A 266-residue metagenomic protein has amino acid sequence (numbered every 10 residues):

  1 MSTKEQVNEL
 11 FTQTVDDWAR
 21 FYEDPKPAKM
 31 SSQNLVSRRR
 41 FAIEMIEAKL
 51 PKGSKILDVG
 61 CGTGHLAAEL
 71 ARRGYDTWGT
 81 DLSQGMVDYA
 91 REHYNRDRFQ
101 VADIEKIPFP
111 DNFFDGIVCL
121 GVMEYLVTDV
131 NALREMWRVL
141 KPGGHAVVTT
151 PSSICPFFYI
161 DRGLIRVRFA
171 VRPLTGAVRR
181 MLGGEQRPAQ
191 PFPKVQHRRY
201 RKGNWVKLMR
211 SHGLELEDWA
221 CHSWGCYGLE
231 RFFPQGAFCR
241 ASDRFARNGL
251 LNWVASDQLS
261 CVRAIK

Functional and structural regions predicted by a protein language model:
M1-L50: Conserved class I S-adenosyl-L-methionine
G53-G60: Conserved class I S-adenosyl-L-methionine
T63-K106: Class I SAM-dependent methyltransferase SAM/SAH-binding core
V118: A conserved beta-strand element that flanks and buttresses the S-adenosyl-L-methionine
G121-Y125: Short catalytic micro-motifs in class I SAM-dependent methyltransferases
V130-P142: A short glycine-rich, Lys/Arg-flanked "PGG" loop and its adjoining helix->strand segment in the class I
V147-A177: Conserved class I S-adenosyl-L-methionine
R168, R179-R198, K202-R210, L216-K266: A C-terminal cap/extension of S-adenosyl-L-methionine-dependent methyltransferases that defines the acceptor-substrate
